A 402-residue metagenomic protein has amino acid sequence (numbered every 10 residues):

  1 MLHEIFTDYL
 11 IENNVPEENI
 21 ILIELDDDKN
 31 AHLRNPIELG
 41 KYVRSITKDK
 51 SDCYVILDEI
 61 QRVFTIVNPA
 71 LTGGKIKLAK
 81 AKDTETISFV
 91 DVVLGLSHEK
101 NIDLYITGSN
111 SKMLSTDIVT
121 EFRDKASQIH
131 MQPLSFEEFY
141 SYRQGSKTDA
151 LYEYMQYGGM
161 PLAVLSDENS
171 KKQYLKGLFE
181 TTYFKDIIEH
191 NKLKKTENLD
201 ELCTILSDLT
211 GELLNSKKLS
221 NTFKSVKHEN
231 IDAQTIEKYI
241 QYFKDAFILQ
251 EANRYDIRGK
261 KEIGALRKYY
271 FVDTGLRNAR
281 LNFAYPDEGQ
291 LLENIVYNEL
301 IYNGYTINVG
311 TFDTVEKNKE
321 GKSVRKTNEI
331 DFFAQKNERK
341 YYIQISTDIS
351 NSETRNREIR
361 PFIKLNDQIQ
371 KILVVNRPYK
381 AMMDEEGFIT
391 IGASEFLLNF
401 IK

Functional and structural regions predicted by a protein language model:
M1-E17: P-loop NTPase Walker A phosphate-binding motif
I21-S51: Short glycine-rich substrate-engagement loop in P-loop NTPases that contacts/grips substrate
H32-L33, Q61-V92, T116-D117: Conserved ATPase-coupling elements of RecA-like P-loop NTPase cores
I56-L57, D103-S109: Structural recognition of the conserved hydrophobic beta-strand(s) that form the central parallel beta-sheet of P-loop
S111-S127, R143-Q144: Short regulatory helix/loop adjacent to the ATP-binding pocket of P-loop NTPases
E168-K340: Accessory nucleic acid-recognition modules appended to NTPase machines
Y341-S350, E358: Active-site ExK catalytic segment of metal-dependent nucleases
P378-K402: Domain-level recognition of nuclease-like catalytic cores that cleave nucleotide substrates
